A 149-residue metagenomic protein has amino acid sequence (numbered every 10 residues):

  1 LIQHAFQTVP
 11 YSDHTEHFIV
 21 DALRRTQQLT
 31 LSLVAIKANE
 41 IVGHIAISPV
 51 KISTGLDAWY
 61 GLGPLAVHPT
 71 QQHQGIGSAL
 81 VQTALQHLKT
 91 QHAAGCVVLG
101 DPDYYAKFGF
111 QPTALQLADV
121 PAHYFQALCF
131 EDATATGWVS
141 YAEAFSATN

Functional and structural regions predicted by a protein language model:
L1-A22, T26-V42, A133-N149: Short amphipathic alpha-helix that is part of the acyltransferase structural core
T30, P121-Q126: Short hydrophobic/aromatic beta-strand or adjacent loop that forms the aromatic wall/cage of a ligand/substrate-binding
S32-V34, E40-K51, A58-A66: Conserved beta-strand in the GNAT
V50-I52, T70, E131: Short coil/turn motifs at secondary-structure junctions
L62, V67, H73-Q86, V98: Conserved acetyl-CoA-binding loop-helix of GNAT-fold acetyltransferases
H73-Q74, S78, Y124-T134: Accessory recognition modules or surfaces
K89-A94, L99-A122: Conserved active-site alpha-helix within GNAT-family acetyltransferase domains
